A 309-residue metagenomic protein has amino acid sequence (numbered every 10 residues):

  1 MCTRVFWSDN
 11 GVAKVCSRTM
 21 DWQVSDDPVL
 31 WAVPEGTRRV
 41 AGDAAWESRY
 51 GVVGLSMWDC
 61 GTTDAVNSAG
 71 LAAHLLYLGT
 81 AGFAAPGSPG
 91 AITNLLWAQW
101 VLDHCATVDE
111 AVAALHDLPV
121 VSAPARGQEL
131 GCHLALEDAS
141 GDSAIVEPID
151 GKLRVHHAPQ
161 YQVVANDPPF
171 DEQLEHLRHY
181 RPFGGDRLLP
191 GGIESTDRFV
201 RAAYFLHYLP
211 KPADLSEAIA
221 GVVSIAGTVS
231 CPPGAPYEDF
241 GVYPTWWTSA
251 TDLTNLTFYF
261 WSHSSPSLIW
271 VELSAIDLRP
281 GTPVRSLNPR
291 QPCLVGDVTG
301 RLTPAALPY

Functional and structural regions predicted by a protein language model:
M1-A13, V112-A114, A123-P124, E129-L130 (+2 more regions): C-terminus-biased signal that marks the final domain/tail of proteins
M1-G90, G296-R301, P308-Y309: A contiguous strand-loop segment
S8-V12, N67-A69, D138-G141, E147-K152 (+2 more regions): Short acidic-glycine loop/turn motifs at beta-strand connectors
W22-V24, G79-A81, G151-L153, S264-L268: Short, surface-exposed beta-strand-loop junctions and turns on beta-sheet-rich folds
S25-L30, F83-P89, V155-Q160, A165-D167 (+1 more regions): A short, polar/proline- and glycine-enriched secondary-structure boundary/capping micro-motif
W31-E47, G79-V120, T282-C293: Compact, glycine/acidic-enriched structural inserts
A73-L75, V155, F258-W261: Short hydrophobic/aromatic-rich beta-strand segments that constitute the beta-sheet cores of beta-sandwich/beta-barrel
D117-L153: Catalytic cofactor-binding cores of redox enzymes
